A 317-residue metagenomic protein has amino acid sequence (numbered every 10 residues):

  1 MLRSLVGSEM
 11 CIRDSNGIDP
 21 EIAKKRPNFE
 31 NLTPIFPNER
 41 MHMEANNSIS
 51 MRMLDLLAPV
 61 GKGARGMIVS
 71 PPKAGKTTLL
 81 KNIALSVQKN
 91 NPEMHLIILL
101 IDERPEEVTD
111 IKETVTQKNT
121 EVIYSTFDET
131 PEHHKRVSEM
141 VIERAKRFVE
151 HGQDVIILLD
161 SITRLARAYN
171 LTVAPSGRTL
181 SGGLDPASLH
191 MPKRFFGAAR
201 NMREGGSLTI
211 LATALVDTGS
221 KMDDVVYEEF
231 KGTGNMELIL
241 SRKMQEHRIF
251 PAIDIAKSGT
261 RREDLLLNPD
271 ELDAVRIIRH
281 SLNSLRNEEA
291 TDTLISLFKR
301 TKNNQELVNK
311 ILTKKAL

Functional and structural regions predicted by a protein language model:
M1-G7, C11-I12: Single conserved hydrophobic/aromatic residue that forms the stacking wall/gate of nucleotide- or nucleobase-binding
S4, M53-L56, R65-G66, A74-T77: Hydrophobic alpha-helical segments, especially transmembrane helices and their immediate juxtamembrane helical caps
S8-E9, E21, T78: Short, Lys/Arg- and Gly-enriched loop/turn segments at beta-strand edges
R13-A58, A64, N82, S125-T126 (+1 more regions): P-loop NTPase nucleotide-binding/switch module
P59, P71-P72: P-loop (Walker A) phosphate-binding loop of NTP-binding proteins
G66, K73-T77, I83-L317: P-loop NTPase catalytic core
